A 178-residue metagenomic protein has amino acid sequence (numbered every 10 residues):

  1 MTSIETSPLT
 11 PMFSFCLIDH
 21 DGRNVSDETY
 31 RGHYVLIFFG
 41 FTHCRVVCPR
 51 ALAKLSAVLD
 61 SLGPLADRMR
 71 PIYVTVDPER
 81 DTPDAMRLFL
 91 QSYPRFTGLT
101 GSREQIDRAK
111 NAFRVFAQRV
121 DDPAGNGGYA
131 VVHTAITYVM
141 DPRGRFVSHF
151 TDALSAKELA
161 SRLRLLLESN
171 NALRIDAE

Functional and structural regions predicted by a protein language model:
M1-S14, I18, L166, E178: N-terminal targeting signals for export/organelle localization
M12-F13, V35, T134-I136: Short loop/turn microsegments at loop-to-beta-strand junctions
F15-V35, L59: A short beta-strand-turn-helix
D27-A51, L55: Short active-site neighborhood of thiol/selenol oxidoreductases, capturing the structured segment around
Y34, L59-A66, K110-F113, A117 (+2 more regions): Sec/Tat-exported extracytoplasmic proteins
R50-A109: Structural microenvironment flanking redox-active thiols in thiol-disulfide oxidoreductases
Q105-R162: Thiol/disulfide oxidoreductase modules built on the thioredoxin-like
K157-E178: Extracytoplasmic/luminal low-complexity segments enriched in Pro/Gly and acidic/polar residues that act as flexible
